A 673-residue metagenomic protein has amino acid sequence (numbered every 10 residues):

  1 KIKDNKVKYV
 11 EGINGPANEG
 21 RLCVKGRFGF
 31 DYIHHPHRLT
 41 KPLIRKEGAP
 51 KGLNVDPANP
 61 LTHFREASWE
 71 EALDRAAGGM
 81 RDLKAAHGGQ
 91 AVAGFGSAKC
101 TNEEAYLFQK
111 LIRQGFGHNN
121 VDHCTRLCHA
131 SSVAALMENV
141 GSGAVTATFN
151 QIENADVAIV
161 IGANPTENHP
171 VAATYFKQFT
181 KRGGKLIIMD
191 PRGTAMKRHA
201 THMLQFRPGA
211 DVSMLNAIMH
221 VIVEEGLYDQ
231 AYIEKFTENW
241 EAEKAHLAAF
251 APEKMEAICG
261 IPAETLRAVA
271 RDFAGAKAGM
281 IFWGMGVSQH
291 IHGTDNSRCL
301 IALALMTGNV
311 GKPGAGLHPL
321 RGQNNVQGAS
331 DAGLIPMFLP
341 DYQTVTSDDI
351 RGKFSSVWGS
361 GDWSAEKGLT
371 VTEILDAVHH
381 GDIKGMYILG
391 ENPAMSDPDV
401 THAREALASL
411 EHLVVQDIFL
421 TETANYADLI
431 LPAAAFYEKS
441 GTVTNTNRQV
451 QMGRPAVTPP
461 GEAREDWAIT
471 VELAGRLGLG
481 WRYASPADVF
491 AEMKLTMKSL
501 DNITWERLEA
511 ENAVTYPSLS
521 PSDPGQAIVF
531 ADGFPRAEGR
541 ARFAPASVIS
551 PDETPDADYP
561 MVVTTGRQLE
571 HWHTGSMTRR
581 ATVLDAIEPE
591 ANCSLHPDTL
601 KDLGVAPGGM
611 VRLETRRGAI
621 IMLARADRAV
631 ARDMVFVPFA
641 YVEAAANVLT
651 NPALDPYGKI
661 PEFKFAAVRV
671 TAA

Functional and structural regions predicted by a protein language model:
K1-L227, K235, N239-A242, K254 (+7 more regions): N-terminal export/assembly segments and adjacent metallocofactor-ligating motifs of anaerobic energy-metabolism
R45-E66, L227-A263, P340-K353, W358-D362 (+5 more regions): N-terminal leader/propeptide and maturation segments of large enzyme subunits in energy/redox metabolism and hydrolases
A93-T101, I258-I261, G284-I291, Q323 (+1 more regions): Conserved short loop/turn motifs at secondary-structure junctions
P165-T174, N392-H402, G441-T444: Glycine/threonine-rich flexible loop motifs
R192-A195, I418-P455: Flexible glycine/proline-rich, aromatic-decorated loop/lid segments
A274-D376, L477, P521-D523, D532-R536 (+1 more regions): A glycine-rich, hydrophobic/aromatic-adjacent loop/helix-cap motif
Q327-I335, P486-V583: Long, low-complexity segments enriched in small/aliphatic residues
P460-V514, L519, T574, R579-S594 (+1 more regions): Long, contiguous, secondary-structure-rich segments that constitute the structural scaffold of globular domains
